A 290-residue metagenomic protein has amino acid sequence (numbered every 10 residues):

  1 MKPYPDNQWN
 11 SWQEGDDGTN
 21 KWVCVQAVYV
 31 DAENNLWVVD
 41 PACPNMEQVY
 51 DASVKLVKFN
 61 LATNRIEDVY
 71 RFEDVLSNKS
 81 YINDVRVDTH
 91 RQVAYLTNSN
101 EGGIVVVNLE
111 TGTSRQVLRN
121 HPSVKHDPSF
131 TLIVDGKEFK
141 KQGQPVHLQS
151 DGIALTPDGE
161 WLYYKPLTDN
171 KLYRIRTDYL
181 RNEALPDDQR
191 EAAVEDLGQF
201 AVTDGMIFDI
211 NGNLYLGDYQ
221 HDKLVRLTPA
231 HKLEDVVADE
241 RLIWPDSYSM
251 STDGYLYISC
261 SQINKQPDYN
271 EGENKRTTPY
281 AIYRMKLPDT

Functional and structural regions predicted by a protein language model:
M1-E14, E67-R71, R115-F130, N182-G198 (+1 more regions): Beta-propeller fold detector
Q13-V39, V75-A94, V124-W161, D169 (+2 more regions): Beta-rich, blade/repeat-based domains predominating in secreted/periplasmic proteins but also intracellular
W22, C43-P44, V49-V93, T97 (+1 more regions): Asp-box/WD-like beta-propeller blade repeats and closely related beta-sheet repeat scaffolds
V38-A42, L96-N100, T156, Y164-L167 (+3 more regions): Conserved beta-strand positions in repeat-built beta-propeller and related beta-rich domains
E47-V54, S99-N100, L167-T168, Q220 (+1 more regions): Short, solvent-exposed loop/turn segments at conserved positions within beta-propeller repeat blades
A52-N64, V107, G112, G272-D289: Beta-propeller blade signature
L109-S114, H121-S123, R174-P186, L287-T290: Short loop/turn segments immediately following beta-strands, especially the blade-tip and inter-blade linker loops
S249-T290: Blade-level signature of beta-propeller repeat domains, shared across WD40, Kelch, NHL, RCC1 and BNR/Asp-box propellers
